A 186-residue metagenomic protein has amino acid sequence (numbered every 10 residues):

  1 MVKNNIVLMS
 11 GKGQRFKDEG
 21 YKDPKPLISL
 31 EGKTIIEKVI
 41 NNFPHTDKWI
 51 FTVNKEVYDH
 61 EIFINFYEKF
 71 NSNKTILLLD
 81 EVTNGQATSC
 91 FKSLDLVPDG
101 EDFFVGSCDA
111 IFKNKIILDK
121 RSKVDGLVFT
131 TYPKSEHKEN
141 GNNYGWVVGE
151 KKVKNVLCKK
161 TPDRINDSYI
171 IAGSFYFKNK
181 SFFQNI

Functional and structural regions predicted by a protein language model:
V2-V7, R15-K17, S29, K33-V105: Conserved N-terminal catalytic core of the sugar/cofactor nucleotidyltransferase
N4, K17-E19, T161-I165: A short alpha-helix capping/helix-coil boundary motif
S10: The conserved beta1-alpha1 loop
G20, L96-P98, F104, H137-E139 (+1 more regions): Solvent-exposed alpha-helices and their adjacent loops that cap or buttress functional pockets in soluble metabolic
G20, N41, I116-L118: Hydrophobic alpha-helical membrane-insertion segments
Y21-P26: Short alpha-helical oligomerization interface
S107-I111: The conserved acidic donor/metal-binding loop of glycosyltransferases
F112-I186: Conserved core of the sugar-phosphate nucleotidyltransferase
